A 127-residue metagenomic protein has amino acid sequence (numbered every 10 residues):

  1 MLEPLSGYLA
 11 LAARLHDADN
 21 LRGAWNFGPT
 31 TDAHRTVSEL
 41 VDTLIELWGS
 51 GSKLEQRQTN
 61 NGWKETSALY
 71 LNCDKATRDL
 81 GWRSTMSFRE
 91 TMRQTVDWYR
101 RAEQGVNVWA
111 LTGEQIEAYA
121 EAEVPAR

Functional and structural regions predicted by a protein language model:
M1-R127: C-terminal substrate-binding subdomain of Rossmann-fold SDR/epimerase-dehydratase oxidoreductases
